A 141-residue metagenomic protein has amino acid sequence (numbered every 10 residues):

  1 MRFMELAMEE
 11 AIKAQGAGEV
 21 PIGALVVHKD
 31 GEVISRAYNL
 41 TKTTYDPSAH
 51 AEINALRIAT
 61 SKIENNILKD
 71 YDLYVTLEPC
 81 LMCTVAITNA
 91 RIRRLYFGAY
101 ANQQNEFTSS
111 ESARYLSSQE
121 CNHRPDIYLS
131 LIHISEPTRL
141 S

Functional and structural regions predicted by a protein language model:
M1-A17: Short, basic/aromatic recognition patches
G18-I22, K69: Short, basic and Ser/Thr-rich N-terminal targeting/leader segments
I22-H28: Short beta-strand scaffold segments in enzyme catalytic cores
D30-I34: Short, glycine-anchored, charge-dense loop/turn motifs used at functional sites
S35-I132: Zn2+-dependent cytidine deaminase-like catalytic core
I132-S141: Single conserved hydrophobic/aromatic residue that forms the stacking wall/gate of nucleotide- or nucleobase-binding
